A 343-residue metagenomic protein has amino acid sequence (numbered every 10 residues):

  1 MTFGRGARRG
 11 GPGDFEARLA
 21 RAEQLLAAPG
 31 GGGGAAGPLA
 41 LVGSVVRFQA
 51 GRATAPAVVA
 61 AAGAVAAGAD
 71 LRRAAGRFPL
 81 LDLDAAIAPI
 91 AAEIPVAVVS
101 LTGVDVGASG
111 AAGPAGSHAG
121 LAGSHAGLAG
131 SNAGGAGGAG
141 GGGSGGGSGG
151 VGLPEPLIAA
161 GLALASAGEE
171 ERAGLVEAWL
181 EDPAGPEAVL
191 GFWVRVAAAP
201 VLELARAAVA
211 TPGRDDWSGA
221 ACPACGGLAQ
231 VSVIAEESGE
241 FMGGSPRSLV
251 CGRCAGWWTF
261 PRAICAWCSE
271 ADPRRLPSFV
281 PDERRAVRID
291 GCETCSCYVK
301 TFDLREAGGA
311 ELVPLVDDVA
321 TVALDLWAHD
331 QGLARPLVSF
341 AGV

Functional and structural regions predicted by a protein language model:
M1-A20, Q24, P29, G33-A66 (+2 more regions): Charged, low-complexity interaction segments
G13-G113, G147-G213: N-terminal alpha-helical interaction blocks
V104-V151: Intrinsically disordered, low-complexity terminal tails and inter-domain linkers enriched for S/T/G/P/D/E
L190-A197, V233-G239, A328, A341-G342: Short N-terminal helix-initiation segments at or just after the protein's N-terminus
L204-L324: Cys/His-clustered metal-coordination modules, chiefly Zn-binding fingers
